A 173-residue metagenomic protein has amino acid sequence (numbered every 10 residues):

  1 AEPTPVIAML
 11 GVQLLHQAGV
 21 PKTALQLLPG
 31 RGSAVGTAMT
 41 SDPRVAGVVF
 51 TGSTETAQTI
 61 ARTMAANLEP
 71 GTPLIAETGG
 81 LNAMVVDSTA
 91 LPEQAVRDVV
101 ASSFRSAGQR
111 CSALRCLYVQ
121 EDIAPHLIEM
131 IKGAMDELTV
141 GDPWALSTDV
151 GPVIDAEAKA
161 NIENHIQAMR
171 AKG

Functional and structural regions predicted by a protein language model:
A1-G36: PLP-dependent aminotransferase-like
L14-A24, S41-D42, G47, T54-G173: ALDH superfamily catalytic-core signature
G30, F50-T51: Short beta-strand and adjacent tight-turn residues that come in two discontinuous sequence segments and form the edges
